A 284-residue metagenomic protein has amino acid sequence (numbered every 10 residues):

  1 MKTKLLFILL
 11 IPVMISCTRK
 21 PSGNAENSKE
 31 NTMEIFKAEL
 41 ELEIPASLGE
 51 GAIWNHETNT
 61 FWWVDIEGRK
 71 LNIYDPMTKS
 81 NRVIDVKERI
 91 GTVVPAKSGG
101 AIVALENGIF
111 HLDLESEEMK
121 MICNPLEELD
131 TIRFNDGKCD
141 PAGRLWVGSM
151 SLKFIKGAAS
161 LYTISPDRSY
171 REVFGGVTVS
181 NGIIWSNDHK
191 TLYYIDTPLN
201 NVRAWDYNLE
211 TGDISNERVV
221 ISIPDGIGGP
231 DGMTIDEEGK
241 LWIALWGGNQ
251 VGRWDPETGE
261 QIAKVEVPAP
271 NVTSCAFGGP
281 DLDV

Functional and structural regions predicted by a protein language model:
I15-S16: C-terminal motif of bacterial Sec signal peptides marking the signal peptidase cleavage site
K29-A46, Y74-K79, D85, C123-N124 (+1 more regions): A short helix->beta-strand "capping" segment at the edge of beta-propeller domains
I44-T58, K87-A104, E128-R144, V173-T191 (+2 more regions): Beta-rich, blade/repeat-based domains predominating in secreted/periplasmic proteins but also intracellular
N55-H56, F61-I66, I102-N107, L145-I155 (+3 more regions): Conserved beta-strand positions in repeat-built beta-propeller and related beta-rich domains
K70-N72, G108-F110, A159-Y162, N201-R203 (+1 more regions): A short loop-to-beta-strand structural motif that recurs across blades of beta-propeller domains
M119-V173: Hydrophobic alpha-helical segments and helix pairs
N201, S222-T258: Loop/turn-rich, solvent-exposed surfaces of beta-rich toroidal or solenoidal domains
W205-D213: Short loop/turn segments immediately following beta-strands, especially the blade-tip and inter-blade linker loops
